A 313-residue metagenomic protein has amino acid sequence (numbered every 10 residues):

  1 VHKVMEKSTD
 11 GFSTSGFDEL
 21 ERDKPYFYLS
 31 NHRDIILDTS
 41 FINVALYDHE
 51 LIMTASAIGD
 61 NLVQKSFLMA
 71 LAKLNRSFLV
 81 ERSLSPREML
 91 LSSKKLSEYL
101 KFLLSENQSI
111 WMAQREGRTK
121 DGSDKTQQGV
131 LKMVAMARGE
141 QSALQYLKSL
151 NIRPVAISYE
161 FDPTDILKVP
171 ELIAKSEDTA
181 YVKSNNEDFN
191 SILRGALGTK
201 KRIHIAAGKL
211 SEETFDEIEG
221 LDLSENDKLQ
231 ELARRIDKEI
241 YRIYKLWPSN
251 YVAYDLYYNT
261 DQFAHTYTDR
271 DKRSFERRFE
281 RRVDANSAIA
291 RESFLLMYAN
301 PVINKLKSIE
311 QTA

Functional and structural regions predicted by a protein language model:
V1-K7, V80-E81, P86-R87: Acidic/glycine-enriched edge-of-secondary-structure segments
V1-Y26, H32-I52, D60-S66, K94-I110 (+1 more regions): Membrane-interfacial terminal anchoring regions of lipid-handling membrane enzymes
A55-S83, L90: Conserved nucleotide-cofactor-binding alpha/beta core module
K73-R76, Q108, E116: Eukaryotic endomembrane system proteins
L84, Q114-R118, S211: Short, histidine-centered active-site or binding-site loop motifs used for metal coordination, general acid-base
M89, R118-D121: Acidic, metal-coordinating catalytic cores used for nucleic-acid/nucleotide bond scission and strand-transfer chemistry
